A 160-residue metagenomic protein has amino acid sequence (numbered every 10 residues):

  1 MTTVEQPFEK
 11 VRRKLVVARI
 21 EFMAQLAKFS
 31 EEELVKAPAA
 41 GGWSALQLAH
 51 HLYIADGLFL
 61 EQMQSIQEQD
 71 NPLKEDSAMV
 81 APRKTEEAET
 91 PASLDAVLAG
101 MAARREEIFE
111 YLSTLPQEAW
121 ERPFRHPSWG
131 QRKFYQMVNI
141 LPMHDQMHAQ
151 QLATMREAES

Functional and structural regions predicted by a protein language model:
M1-I20: Extreme N-terminal tail/first-helix region
V4-F8, E87-P91, P127-F134: A short, mixed-charge helix-start or loop-turn motif at secondary-structure junctions
P7, K14, A40, S44 (+3 more regions): Alpha-helix N-cap/loop-to-helix boundary motif
V16-A27, D56-L60, Q64, A102-P116 (+2 more regions): Structural signal for well-ordered, non-membrane alpha-helices
S30-L34: Active-site flanking loop/helix segments enriched in acidic
V35-V80, E121-S160: Short, contiguous alpha-helical
A81-E121: Acidic/histidine-rich alpha-helical segments that form the ligand environment of transition-metal centers
